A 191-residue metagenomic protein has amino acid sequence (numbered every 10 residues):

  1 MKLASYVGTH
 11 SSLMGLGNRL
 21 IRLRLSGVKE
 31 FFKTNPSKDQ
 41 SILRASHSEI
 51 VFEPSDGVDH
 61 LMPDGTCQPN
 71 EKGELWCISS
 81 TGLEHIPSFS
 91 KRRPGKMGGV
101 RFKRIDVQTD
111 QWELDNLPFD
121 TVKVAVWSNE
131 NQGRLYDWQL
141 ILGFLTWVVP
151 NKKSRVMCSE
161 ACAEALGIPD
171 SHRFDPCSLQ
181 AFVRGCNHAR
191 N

Functional and structural regions predicted by a protein language model:
K2-W112, I141-P150: Glycine-rich catalytic cores of cysteine/serine-nucleophile enzymes that process amide/ester linkages in cell-envelope
E53, Q132, L166-D170: Hydrophobic/aromatic-lined pockets within catalytic cores
G98-R101, D106, N116-I141: A structural motif
Q139-N191: Activation targets extended, charge/polar-rich intrinsically disordered C-terminal tails
